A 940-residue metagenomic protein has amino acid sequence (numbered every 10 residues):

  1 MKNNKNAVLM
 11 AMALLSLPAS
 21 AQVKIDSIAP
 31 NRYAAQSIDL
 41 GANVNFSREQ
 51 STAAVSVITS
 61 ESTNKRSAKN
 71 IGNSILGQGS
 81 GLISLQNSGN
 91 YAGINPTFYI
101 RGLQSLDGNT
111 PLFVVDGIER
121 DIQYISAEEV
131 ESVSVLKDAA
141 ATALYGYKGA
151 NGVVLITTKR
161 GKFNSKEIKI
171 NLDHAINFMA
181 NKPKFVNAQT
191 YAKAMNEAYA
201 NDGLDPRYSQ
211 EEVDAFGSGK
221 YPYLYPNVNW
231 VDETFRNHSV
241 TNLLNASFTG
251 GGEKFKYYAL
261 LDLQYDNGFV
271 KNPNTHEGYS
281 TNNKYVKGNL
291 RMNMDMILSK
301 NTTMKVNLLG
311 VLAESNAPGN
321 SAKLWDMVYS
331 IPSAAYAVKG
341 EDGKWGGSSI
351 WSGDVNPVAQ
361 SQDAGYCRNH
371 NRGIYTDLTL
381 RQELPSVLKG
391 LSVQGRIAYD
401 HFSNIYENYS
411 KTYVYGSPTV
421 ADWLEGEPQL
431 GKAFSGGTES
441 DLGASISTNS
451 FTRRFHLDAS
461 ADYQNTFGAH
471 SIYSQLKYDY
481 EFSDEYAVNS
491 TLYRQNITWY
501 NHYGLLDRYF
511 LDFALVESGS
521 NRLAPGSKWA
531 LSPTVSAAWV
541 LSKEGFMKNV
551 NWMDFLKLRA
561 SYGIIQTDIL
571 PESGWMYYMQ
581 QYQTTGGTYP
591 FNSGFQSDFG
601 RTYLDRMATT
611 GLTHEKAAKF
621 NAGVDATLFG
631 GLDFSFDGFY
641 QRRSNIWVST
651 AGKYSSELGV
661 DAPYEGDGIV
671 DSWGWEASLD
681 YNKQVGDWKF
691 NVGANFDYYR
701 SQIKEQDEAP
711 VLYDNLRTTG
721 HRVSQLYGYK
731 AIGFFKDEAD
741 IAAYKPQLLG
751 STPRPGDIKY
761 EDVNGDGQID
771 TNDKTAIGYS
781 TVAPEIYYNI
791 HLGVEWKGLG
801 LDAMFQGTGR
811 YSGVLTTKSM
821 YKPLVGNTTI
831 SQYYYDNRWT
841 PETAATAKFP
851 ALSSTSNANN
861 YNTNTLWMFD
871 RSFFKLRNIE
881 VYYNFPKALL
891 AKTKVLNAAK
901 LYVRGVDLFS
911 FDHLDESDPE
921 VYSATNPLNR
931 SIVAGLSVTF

Functional and structural regions predicted by a protein language model:
K2-N4, V8-L17, A21-I38, A42-P111 (+14 more regions): Membrane-proximal, glycine/serine-rich, low-complexity loop/turn segments characteristic of large bacterial
Q86, I100-Q104, V115, K137 (+8 more regions): Flexible glycine-/small-residue-rich
F113, Y503, V763, V794: Short aromatic-centered micro-motifs
F185-V231, I331-Q362, E407-T452, T584-M607 (+2 more regions): Flexible glycine-rich, low-complexity coil/linker segments exposed to the extracellular/periplasmic environment
N293-T302, N307-L312, S321, V328 (+4 more regions): Extracellular/periplasmic, surface-exposed regions of secreted and cell-surface proteins
V338-G343, A359, T808-L901, G905: Extracytoplasmic gating/loop element in the C-terminal half of outer-membrane beta-barrel translocons and assembly
E665-P784, E795-K797, T808-Y811, L815-T817: Gram-negative outer-membrane beta-barrel transporters
